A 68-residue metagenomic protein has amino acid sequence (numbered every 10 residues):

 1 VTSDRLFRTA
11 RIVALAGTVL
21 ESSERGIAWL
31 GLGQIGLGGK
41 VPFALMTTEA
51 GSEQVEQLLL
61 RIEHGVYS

Functional and structural regions predicted by a protein language model:
V1-S68: Non-transmembrane "mature" sequence context
